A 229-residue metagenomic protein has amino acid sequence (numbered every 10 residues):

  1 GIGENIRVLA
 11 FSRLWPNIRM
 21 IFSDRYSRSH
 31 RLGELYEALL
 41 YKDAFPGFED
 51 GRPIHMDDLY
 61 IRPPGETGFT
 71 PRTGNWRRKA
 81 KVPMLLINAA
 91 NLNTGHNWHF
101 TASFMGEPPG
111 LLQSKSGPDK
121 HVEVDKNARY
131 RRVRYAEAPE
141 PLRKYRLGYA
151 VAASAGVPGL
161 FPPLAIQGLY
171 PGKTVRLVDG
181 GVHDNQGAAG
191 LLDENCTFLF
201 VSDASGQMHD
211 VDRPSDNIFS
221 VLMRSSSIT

Functional and structural regions predicted by a protein language model:
G1-T229: Catalytic domains of lipid- and phosphate-ester/thioester hydrolases
